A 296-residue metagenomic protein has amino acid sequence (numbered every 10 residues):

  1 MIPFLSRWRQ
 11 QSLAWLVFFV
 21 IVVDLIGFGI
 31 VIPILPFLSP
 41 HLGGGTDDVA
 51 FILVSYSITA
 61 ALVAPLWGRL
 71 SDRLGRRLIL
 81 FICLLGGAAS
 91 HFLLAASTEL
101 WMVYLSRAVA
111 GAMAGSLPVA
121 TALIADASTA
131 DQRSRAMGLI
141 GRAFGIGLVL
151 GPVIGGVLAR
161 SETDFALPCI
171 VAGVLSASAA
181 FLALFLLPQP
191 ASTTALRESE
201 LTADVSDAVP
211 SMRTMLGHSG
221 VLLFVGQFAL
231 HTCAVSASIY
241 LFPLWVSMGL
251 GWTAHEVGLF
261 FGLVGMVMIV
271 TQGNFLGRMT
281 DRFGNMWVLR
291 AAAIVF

Functional and structural regions predicted by a protein language model:
I2-Q10, Q189-G226: Juxtamembrane intracellular "pre-TM" segments in multi-pass secondary transporters
G29, S57-P65, G115, L148-V149 (+2 more regions): Residue-level signature of mid-helix packing/kink "hotspots" within the transmembrane helices of 12-pass Major
P33-D47, Y240-E256: Short amphipathic helix-loop junctions that connect adjacent transmembrane helices in Major Facilitator Superfamily/SLC
G43, G75, A96-W101, G251: Helix-breaking motifs and short loop linkers at transmembrane-helix boundaries and internal kinks in secondary membrane
L62-T98: Conserved MFS/SLC helix-loop-helix module at the cytosolic interface between two early adjacent transmembrane helices
A64-L74, T271-N285: Helix-to-loop junctions at the C-terminal end of transmembrane segments in multipass secondary transporters
R73-C83, D281-A293: Cytoplasmic membrane-interface "Motif A"-like loop-to-helix N-cap segments of 12-TM Major Facilitator Superfamily
S106-G145: Cytoplasmic helix-loop-helix junction between adjacent transmembrane helices in 12-TM secondary transporters
